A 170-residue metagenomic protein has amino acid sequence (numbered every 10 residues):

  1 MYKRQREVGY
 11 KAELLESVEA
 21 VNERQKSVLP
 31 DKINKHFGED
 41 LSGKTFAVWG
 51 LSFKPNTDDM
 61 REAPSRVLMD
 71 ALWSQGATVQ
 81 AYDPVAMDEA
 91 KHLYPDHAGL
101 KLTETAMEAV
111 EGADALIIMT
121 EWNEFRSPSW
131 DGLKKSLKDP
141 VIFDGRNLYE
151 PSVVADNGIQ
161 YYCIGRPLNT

Functional and structural regions predicted by a protein language model:
M1-T170: Structural/interface elements that position substrates and couple domains in central-metabolism enzymes
